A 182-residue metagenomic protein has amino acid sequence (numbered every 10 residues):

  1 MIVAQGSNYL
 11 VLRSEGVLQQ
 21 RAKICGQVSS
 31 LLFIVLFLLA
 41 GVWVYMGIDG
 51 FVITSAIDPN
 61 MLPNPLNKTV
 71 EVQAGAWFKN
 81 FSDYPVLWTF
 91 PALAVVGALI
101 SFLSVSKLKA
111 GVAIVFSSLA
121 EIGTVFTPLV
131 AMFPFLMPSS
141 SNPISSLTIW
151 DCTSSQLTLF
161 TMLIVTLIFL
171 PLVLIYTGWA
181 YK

Functional and structural regions predicted by a protein language model:
M1-V105, A110: Long, contiguous internal "core" modules enriched in hydrophobic/ aromatic residues
Q5, M132, A180: Divalent metal-coordination and catalytic microenvironments
L36-A40, G97, G123-T127, F169-V173: Alpha-helical transmembrane segments of multipass membrane proteins
V52-N64, I122-I144: Juxtamembrane non-transmembrane "cap" segments at the membrane-aqueous interface of multi-pass membrane proteins
L66-Q73, S139-L159: Short, membrane-exposed interhelical loops at transmembrane-helix boundaries
W88-A92, S101-S104, G111-V115, T127 (+2 more regions): Extended hydrophobic-aromatic, low-complexity segments
V115-I122: Central hydrophobic cores of alpha-helical transmembrane segments in multi-pass integral membrane proteins
W150-K182: TerminUS-proximal long segments
